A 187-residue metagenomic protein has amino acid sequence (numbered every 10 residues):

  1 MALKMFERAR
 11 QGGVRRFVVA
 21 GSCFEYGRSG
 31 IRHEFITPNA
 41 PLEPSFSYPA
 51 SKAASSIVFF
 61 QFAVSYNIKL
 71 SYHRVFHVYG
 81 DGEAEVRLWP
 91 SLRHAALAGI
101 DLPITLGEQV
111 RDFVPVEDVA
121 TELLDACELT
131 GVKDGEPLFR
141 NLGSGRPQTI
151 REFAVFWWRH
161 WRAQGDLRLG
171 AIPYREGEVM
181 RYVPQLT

Functional and structural regions predicted by a protein language model:
M1-F17: NAD(P)-cofactor binding segment of oxidoreductase domains
A2-L3, A53-F60, R93, T121: Conserved active-site helix of classical SDR/Rossmann-fold NAD(P)-dependent CH-OH oxidoreductases
A9, A63, A126-T130: Hydrophobic pocket-lining residues that define ligand/cofactor binding sites across diverse proteins
Q11, R15-R16, E25-Y72, A84: Catalytic helix-loop patch of NAD(P)-dependent Rossmann-fold dehydrogenases
S22: Residue(s) in the substrate-gating loop at a strand-loop-helix junction that position the organic substrate next
S45-Y48, F76-V86, L106-E117, R146: Glycine-rich "substrate-gating" loop/helix at the edge of Rossmann-like oxidoreductase active sites
A96-T187: C-terminal substrate-binding subdomain of Rossmann-fold SDR/epimerase-dehydratase oxidoreductases
